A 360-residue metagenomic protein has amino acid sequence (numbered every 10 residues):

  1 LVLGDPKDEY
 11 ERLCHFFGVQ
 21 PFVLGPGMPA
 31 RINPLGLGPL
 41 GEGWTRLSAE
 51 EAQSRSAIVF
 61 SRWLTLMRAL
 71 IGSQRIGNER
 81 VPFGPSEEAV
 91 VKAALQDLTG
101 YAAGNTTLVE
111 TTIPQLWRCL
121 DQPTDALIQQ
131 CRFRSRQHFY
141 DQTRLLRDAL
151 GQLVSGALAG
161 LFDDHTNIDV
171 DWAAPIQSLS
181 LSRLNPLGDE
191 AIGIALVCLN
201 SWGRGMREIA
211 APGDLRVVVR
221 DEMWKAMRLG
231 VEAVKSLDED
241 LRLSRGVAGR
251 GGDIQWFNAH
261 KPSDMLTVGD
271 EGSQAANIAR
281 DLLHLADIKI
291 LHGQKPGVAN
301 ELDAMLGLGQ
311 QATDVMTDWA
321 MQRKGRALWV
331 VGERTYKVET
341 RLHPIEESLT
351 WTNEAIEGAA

Functional and structural regions predicted by a protein language model:
L1-D8, F17-P29, S182-V315, P344: Conserved P-loop NTPase motor cores
E11-G18, P34-D253, M321, A327-G332: P-loop NTPase motor domains
R46-R62, Q129-H138, F257-G272, A304-D318 (+1 more regions): Short secondary-structure transition/capping segments
L153, L161-D164, D281, L349-A359: Extended alpha-helical interface modules used as scaffolds for assembling large macromolecular complexes
N300-A360: Phosphate-binding and hydrolysis-coupling loops of NTP-dependent motor/remodeling domains
